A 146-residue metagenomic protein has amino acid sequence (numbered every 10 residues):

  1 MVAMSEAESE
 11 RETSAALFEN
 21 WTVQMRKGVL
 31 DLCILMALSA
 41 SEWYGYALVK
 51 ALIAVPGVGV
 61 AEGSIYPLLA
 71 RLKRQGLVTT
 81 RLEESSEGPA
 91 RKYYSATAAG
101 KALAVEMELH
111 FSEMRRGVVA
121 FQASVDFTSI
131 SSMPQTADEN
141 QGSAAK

Functional and structural regions predicted by a protein language model:
M1-V29, A90, M107, G117: Intrinsically disordered, low-complexity serine/threonine- and proline-rich regulatory segments
V2-A3, A102-K146: Amphipathic alpha-helical dimerization/coiled-coil segments that flank or bridge DNA-binding/regulatory modules
T22-Y66, E83: N-terminal helix-turn-helix DNA-binding core of bacterial DNA-binding proteins
V49-I53, K73, S95: Short, surface-exposed helix/turn micro-motifs that flank interaction/cofactor sites
Y66-K73: Short, hydrophobic-biased segments on the C-terminal half of alpha helices that form "recognition helices"
G76: Glycine-centered, phosphate/nucleic-acid-interacting loop/turn motifs that mediate DNA/RNA or nucleotide
T80: Short beta-strand "wing" residues that participate in macromolecule-binding interfaces
S85-E108: Basic, amphipathic "hinge/linker" alpha-helix immediately C-terminal to the N-terminal HTH DNA-binding motif
